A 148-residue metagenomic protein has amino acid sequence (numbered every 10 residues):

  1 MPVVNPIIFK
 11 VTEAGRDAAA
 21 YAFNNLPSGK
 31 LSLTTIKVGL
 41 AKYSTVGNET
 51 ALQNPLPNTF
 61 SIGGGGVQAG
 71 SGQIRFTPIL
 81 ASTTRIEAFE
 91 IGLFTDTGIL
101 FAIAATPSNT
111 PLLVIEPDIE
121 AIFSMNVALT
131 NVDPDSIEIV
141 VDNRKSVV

Functional and structural regions predicted by a protein language model:
M1-V147: N-terminal assembly/attachment segments of tailed bacteriophage virion structural proteins
